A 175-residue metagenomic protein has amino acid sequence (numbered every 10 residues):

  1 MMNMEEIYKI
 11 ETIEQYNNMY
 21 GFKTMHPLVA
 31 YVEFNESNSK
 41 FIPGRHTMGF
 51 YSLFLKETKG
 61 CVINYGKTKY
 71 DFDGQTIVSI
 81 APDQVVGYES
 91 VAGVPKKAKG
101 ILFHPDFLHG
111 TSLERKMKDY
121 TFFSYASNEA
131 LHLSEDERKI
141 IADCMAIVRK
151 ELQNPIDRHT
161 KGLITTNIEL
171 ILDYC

Functional and structural regions predicted by a protein language model:
M1-N64, T68-Y70: Generic protein-terminus/edge-of-domain signal
K23, E89-Q153: A hydrophobic/aromatic-rich effector-binding and dimerization subdomain of bacterial HTH-type transcriptional regulators
S52, I140-I147, N167, I171-Y174: Amphipathic, well-ordered alpha-helical segments in soluble domains
E57, D73, P82: A cytosolic small-molecule/anion-sensing beta-strand core signal
G60, V78, P82-Y88, L108-H109: Histidine-centered metal-chelating micro-motifs
K67-S79: Short acidic-glycine-tyrosine-enriched beta hairpin
R149-D157, Y174-C175: Basic, amphipathic alpha-helical hairpins
N154-T166: All-alpha amphipathic helical-bundle segments outside canonical DNA-binding/catalytic cores that form hydrophobic
